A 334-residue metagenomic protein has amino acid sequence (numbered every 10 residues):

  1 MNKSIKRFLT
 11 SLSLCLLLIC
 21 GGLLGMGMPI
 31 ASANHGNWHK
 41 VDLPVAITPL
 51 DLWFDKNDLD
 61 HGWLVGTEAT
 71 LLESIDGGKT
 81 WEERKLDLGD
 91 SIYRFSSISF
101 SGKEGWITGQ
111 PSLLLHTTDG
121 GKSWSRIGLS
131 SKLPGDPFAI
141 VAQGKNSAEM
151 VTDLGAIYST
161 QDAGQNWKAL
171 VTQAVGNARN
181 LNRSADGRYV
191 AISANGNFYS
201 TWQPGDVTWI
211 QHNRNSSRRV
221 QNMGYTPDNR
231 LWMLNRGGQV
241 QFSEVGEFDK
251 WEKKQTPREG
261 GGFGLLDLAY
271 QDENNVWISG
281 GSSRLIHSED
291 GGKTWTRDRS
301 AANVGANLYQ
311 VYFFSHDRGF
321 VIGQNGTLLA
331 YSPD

Functional and structural regions predicted by a protein language model:
N2-L16: Bacterial N-terminal signal peptides that target proteins for export
L14-L24: Hydrophobic core
G25-D334: Residue-level hotspots at or immediately adjacent to binding/recognition sites across diverse folds
